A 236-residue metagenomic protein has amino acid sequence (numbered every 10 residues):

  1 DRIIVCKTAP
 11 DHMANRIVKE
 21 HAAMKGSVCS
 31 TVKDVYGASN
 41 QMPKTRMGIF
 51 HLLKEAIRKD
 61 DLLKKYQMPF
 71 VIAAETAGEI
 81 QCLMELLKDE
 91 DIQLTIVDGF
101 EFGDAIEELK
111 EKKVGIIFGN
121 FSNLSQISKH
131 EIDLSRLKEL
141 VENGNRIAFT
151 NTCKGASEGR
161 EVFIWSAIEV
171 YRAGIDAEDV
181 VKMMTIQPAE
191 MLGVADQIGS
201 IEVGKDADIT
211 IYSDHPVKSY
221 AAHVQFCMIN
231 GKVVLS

Functional and structural regions predicted by a protein language model:
D1-I57: Divalent-metal coordination cores built from histidine and acidic residues
C6-A9, M13, F50, K54-D133 (+2 more regions): Active-site core of metal-dependent hydrolases
H12-M13, S30-V32, Y36-Q41, G78-I80 (+5 more regions): Flexible loop/turn segments at secondary-structure boundaries
P69, N120-S122, K129-D214, K218-Y220: His/Asp/Glu-enriched, well-ordered alpha-helical/loop segment that forms or immediately abuts the divalent-metal
C227: Short aromatic-centered micro-motifs
